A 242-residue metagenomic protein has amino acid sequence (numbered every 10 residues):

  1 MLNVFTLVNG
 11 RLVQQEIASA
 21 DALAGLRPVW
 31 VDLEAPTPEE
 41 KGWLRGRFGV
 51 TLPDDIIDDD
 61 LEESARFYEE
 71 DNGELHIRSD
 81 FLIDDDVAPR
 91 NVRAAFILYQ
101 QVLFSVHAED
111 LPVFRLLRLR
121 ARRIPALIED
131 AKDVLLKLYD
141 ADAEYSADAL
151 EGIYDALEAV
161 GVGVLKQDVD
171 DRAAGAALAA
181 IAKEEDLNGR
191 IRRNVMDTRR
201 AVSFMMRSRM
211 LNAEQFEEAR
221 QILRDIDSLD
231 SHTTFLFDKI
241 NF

Functional and structural regions predicted by a protein language model:
M1-E214, A219-S228, H232-F235: Peripheral, non-transmembrane regulatory/ligand-interaction domains of membrane transport proteins
F235-F242: Two-component histidine phosphotransfer core
